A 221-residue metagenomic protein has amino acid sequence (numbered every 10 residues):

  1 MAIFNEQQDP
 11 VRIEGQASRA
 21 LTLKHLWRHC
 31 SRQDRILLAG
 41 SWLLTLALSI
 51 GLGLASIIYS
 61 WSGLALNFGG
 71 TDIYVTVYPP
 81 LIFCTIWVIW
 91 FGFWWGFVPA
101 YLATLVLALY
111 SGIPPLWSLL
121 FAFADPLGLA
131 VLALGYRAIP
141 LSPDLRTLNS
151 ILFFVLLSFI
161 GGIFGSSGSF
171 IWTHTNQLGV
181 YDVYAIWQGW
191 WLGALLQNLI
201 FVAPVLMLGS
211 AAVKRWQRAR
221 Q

Functional and structural regions predicted by a protein language model:
A2-N67, C84-F91, G96-Q177, V202-R215: Short helix-perturbing small/polar motifs within transmembrane alpha-helices
L64-P80: Perimembrane loop-to-helix junctions flanking transmembrane segments
F68-D72, W117-F121, D182-W191: Non-cytosolic membrane-interface motifs at loop->transmembrane helix junctions
I73-Y74, A122, S158-G162, W191-L195: Residue-level hotspots within the lipid-embedded alpha helices of multi-pass solute transporters
Y78, W90, W191-L192: Alpha-helical architecture
L81-C84, V183-A185: Short hydrophobic "helix-edge" motifs at membrane interfaces and signal-peptide entry regions
L132, A185-V205: Alpha-helical transmembrane segments that form the membrane-embedded catalytic/substrate-binding core of multi-pass
W216-Q221: Membrane-proximal helical linkers
